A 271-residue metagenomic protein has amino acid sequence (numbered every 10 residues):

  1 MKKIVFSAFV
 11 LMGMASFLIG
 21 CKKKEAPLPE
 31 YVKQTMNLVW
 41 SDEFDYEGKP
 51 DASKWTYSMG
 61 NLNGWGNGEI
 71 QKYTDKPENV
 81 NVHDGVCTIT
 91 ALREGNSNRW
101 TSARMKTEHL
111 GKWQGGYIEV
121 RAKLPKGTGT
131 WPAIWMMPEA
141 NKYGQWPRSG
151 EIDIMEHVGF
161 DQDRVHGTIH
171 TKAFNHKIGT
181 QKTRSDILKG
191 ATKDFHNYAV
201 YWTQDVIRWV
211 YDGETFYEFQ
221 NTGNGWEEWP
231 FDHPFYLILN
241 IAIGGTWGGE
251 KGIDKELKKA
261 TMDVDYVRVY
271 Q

Functional and structural regions predicted by a protein language model:
M1-L28: Bacterial Sec-dependent N-terminal signal peptides
C21-Q271: GH16 jelly-roll
